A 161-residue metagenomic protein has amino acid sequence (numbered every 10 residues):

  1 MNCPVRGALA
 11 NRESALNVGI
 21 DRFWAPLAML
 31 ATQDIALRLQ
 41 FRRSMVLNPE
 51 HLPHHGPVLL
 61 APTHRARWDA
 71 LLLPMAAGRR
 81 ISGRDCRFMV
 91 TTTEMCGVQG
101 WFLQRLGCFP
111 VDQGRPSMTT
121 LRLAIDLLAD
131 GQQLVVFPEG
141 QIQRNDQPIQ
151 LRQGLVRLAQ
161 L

Functional and structural regions predicted by a protein language model:
M1-A8: Soluble, non-transmembrane catalytic domains of enzymes that act on hydrophobic metabolites at membranes
A8-A15: Polybasic, low-complexity association/targeting segments
N17-A31: Helix-enriched interaction subdomains in cytosolic or periplasmic regions, typified by TIR/SEFIR signaling/NADase cores
D21-R22, L39-L161: Soluble catalytic domains of membrane acyltransferases
A28-A36, Q99-F102: Hydrophobic alpha-helical segments of integral membrane proteins, encompassing both true transmembrane helices
